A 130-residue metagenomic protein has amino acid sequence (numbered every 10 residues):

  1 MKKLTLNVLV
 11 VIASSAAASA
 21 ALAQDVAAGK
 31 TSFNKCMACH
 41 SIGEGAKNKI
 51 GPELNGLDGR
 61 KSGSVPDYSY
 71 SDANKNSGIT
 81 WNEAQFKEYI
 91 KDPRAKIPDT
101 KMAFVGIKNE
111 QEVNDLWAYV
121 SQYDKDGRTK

Functional and structural regions predicted by a protein language model:
M1-L9: Bacterial N-terminal signal peptides that target proteins for export
L9-A16: Bacterial N-terminal signal peptides
A17-D25: Sec/Tat signal peptide C-region and signal peptidase I cleavage site
Q24-S69, K75-T80, K91-P98, Y123-K130: Periplasmic/extracellular electron-transfer cofactor-ligation site, primarily the c-type cytochrome heme-c attachment
